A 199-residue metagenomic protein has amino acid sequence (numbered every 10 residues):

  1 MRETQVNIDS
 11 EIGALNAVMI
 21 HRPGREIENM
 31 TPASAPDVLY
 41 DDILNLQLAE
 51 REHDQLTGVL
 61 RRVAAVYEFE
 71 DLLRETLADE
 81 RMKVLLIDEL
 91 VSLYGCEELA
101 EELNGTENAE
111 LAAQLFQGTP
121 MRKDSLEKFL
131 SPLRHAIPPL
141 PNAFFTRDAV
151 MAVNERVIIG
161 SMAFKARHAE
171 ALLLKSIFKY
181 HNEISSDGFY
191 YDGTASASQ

Functional and structural regions predicted by a protein language model:
M1-Q199: The feature marks the mature, well-folded catalytic cores of soluble enzymes
